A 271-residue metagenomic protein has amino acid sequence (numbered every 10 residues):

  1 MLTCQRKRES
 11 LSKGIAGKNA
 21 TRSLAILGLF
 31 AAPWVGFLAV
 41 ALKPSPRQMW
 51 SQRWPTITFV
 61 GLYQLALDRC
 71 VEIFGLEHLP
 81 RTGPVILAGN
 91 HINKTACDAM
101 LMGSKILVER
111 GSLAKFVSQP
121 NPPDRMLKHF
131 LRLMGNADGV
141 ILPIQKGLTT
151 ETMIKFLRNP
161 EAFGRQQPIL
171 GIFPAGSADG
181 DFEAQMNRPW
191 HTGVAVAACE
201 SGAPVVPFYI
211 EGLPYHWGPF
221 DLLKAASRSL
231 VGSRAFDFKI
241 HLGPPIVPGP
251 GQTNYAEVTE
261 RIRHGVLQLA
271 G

Functional and structural regions predicted by a protein language model:
T3-Q64: N-terminal membrane-anchoring alpha-helices
R6-R8, L223, G271: Intrinsic low-complexity, intrinsically disordered segments enriched in polar/basic residues
K13-A16, L27, V35, T82 (+3 more regions): Feature targets compositionally biased, intrinsically disordered low-complexity regions with long contiguous runs
G17-A20, A39, H78, T150 (+2 more regions): Polar low-complexity intrinsically disordered regions enriched in Ser/Thr and small residues
T58-F59, L127, V194, I262: Generic structural signal for hydrophobic residues
Q64-A256: Soluble catalytic domains of membrane acyltransferases
E260-G271: Short, cationic low-complexity segments
